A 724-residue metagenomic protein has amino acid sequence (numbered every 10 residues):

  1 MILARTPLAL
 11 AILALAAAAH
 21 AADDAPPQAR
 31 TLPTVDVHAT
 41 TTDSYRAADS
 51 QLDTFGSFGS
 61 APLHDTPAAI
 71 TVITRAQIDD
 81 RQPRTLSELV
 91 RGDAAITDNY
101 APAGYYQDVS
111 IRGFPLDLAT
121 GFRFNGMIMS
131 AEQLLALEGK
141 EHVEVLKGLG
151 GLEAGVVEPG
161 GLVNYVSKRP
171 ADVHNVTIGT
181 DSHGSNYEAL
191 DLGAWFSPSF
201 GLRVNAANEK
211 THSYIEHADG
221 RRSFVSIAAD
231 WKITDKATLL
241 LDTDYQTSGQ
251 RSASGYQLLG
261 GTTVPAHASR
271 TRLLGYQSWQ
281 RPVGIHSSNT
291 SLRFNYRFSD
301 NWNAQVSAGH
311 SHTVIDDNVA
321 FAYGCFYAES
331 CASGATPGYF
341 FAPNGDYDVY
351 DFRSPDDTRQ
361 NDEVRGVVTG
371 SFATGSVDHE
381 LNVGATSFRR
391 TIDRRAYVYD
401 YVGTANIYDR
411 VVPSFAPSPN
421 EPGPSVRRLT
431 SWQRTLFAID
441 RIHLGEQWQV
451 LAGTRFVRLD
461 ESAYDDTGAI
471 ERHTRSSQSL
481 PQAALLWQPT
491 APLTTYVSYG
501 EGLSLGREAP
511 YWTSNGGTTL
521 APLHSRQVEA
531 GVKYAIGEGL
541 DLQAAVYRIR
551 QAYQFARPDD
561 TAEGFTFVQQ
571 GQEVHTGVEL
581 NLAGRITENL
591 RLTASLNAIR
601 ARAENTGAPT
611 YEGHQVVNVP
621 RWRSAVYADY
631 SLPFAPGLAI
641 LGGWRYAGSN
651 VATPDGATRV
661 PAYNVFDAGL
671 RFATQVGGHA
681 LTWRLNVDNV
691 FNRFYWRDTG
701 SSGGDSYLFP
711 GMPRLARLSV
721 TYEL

Functional and structural regions predicted by a protein language model:
L32-D172, A530: Acidic, small-polar-rich N-terminal luminal/periplasmic segments of exported/outer-membrane proteins
E138-E141, L152-I227, W231-A237, S288 (+1 more regions): Outer-membrane beta-barrel translocator/receptor signature
E209-S213, S226-K232, K236-R297, H312-R359 (+4 more regions): Acidic/polar loop-and-plug regions of large Gram-negative outer-membrane beta-barrel proteins
K232, R359, V377-R390, R427-Q551 (+2 more regions): Structural signature of Gram-negative outer-membrane beta-barrels, strongest in the C-terminal barrel of TonB-dependent
G249-G260, T391-D393, D460, L485-E529 (+5 more regions): Surface-exposed extracellular loop regions of Gram-negative outer-membrane beta-barrel proteins, predominantly
N295-S299, N303-G309, T313-F321, Q488 (+4 more regions): Membrane-embedded beta-barrel scaffold of Gram-negative outer-membrane proteins
D357, L381, V497, V617-L724: Conserved C-terminal beta-signal and adjacent last beta-strands/turns of outer-membrane beta-barrel proteins
Q447, R548-R550, V568-P654, T721-E723: Gram-negative outer-membrane beta-barrel transporters
